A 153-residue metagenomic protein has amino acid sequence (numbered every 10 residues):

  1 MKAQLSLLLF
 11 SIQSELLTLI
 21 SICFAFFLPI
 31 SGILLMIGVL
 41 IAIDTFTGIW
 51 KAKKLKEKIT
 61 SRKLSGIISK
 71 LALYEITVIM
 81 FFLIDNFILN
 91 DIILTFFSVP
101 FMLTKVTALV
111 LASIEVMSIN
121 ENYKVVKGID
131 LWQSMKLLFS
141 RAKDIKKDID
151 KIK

Functional and structural regions predicted by a protein language model:
M1-I12, S113, M117-K153: Membrane-proximal cytosolic segments adjacent to transmembrane helices
M1-I43: N-terminal signal-anchor transmembrane alpha-helix
L16-I22, G38-V39, A72-D85, K105-E115: Hydrophobic alpha-helical transmembrane segments of multi-pass integral membrane proteins
F24-G32, F87-V99: Helix-coil boundary and interhelical linker segments in multi-pass alpha-helical membrane proteins
V39, T47-W50, T95: N-terminal intrinsically disordered, cationic/polar leader segments that include organellar targeting peptides
I49-S61, N90: Membrane-helix interface/capping segments
E57-I76: Juxtamembrane helix-capping/reentrant segments at transmembrane boundaries
N90-V116: Hydrophobic alpha-helical transmembrane segments and immediately flanking/interface helices in integral membrane
